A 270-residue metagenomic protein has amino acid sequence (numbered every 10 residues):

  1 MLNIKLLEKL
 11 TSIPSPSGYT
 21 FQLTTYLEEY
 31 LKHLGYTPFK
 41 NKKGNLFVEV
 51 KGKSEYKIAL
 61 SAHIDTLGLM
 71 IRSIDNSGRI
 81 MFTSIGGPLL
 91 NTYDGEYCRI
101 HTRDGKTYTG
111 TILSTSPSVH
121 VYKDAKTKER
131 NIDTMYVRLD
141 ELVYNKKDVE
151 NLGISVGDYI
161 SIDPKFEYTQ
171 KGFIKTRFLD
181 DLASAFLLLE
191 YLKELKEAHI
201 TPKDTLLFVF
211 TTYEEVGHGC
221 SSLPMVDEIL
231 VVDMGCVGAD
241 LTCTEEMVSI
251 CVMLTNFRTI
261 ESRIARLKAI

Functional and structural regions predicted by a protein language model:
M1-I270: N-terminal hydrophobic/helix-forming segments and targeting peptides
